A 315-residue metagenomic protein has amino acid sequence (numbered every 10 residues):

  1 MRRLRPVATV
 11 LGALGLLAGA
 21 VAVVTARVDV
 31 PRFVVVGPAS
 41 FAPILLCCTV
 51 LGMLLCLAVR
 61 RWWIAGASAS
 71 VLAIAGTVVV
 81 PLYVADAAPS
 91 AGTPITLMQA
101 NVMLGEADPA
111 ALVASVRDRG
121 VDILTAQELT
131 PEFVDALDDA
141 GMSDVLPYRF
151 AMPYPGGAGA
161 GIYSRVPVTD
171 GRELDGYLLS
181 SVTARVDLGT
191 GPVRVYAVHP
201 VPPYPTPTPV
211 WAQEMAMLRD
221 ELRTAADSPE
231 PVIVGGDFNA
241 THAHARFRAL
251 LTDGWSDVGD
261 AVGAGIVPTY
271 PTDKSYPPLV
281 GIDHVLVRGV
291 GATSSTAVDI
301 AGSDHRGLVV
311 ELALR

Functional and structural regions predicted by a protein language model:
M1-R2, T190: Intrinsic structural disorder
R2-D139: N-terminal, active-site-proximal structural segment of metallo-dependent hydrolase catalytic domains
L97, M103-R117, A126-R315: Soluble catalytic domains of enzymes that build or remodel membrane lipids, polysaccharides, and related
